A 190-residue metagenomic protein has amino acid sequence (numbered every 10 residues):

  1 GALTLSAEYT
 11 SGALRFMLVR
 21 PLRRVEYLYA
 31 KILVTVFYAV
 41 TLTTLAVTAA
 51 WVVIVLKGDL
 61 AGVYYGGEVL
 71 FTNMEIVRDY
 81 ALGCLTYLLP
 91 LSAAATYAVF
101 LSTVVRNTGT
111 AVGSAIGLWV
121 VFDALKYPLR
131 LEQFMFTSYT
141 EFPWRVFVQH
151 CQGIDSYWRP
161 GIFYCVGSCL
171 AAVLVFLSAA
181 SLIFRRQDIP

Functional and structural regions predicted by a protein language model:
G1-L18, L22-V25, I32, I189: Transmembrane helix boundary and interhelical loop/hinge segments in multi-pass membrane proteins
A2, Y29-A95, V99, T103 (+1 more regions): Secretory targeting signals
A7, R20, W51, V55 (+2 more regions): Transmembrane helix-loop junction
T10, L45, L89, A93 (+4 more regions): Residue-level signal for transmembrane alpha-helical positions in Major Facilitator Superfamily
R23-R24, N107-A111: Membrane-helix interface segments
I54-G58, V105-R106, K126-L131, F184: Short helix-capping/hinge motifs at transmembrane helix termini and TM-loop junctions
G66-F71, A111-S181: Terminal transmembrane helical anchor/hairpin motif
A179-P190: Membrane-interface capping segments at transmembrane-helix boundaries
